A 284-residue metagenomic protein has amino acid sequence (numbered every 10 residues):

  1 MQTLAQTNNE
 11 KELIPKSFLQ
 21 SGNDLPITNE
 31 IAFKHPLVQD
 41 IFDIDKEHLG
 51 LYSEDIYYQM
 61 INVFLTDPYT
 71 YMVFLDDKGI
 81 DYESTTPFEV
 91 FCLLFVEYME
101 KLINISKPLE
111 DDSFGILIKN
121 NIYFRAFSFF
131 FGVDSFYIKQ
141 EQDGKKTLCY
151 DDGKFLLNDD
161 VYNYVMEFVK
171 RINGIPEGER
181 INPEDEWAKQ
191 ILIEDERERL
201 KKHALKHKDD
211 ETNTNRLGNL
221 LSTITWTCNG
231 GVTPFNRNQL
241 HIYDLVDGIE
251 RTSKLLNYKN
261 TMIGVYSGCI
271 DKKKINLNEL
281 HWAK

Functional and structural regions predicted by a protein language model:
M1-T85, L93, M166-M262: An amphipathic, hydrophobic-aromatic interaction surface with interspersed Lys/Arg that forms lipid/phosphate-bearing
E97-D210, T214: Hydrophobic, aromatic-lined core segments that form the binding pocket/scaffold for planar heteroaromatic ligands
V265-K284: Long, intrinsically disordered, low-complexity Ser/Thr/Pro-rich regulatory/activation regions of nuclear proteins
